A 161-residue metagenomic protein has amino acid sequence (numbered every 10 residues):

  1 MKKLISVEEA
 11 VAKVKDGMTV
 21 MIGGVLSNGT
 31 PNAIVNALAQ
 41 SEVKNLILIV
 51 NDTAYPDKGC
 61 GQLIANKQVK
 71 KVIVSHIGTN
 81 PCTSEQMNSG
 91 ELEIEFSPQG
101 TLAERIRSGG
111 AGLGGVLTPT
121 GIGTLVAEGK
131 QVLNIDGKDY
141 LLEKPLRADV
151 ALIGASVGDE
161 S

Functional and structural regions predicted by a protein language model:
M1-S161: Conserved alpha/beta enzyme-core scaffold
